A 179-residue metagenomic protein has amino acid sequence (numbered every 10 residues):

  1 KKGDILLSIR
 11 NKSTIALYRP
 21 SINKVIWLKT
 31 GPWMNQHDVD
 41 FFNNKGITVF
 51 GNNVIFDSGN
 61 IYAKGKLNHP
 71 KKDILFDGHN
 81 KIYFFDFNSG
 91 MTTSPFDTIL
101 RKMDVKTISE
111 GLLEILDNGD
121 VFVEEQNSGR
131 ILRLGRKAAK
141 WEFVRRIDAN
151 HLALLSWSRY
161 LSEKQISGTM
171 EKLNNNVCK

Functional and structural regions predicted by a protein language model:
K1-K179: Histidine-/acidic-rich catalytic cores in large beta-rich domains
